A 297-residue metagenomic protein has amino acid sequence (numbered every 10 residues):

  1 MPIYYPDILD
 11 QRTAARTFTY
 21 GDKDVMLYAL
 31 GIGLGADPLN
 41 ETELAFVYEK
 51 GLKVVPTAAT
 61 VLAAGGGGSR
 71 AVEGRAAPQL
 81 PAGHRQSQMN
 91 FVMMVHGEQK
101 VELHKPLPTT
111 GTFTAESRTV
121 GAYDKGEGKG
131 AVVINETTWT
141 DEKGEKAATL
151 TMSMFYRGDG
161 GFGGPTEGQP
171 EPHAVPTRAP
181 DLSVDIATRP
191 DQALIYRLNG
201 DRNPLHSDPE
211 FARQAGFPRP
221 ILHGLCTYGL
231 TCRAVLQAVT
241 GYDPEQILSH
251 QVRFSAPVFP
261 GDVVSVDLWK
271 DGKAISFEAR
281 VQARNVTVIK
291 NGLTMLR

Functional and structural regions predicted by a protein language model:
M1-A14, M94-V184, V258-G261, S265-R297: HotDog/MaoC-like acyl-thioester-processing domains
M1-T112, T294: Hydrophobic, proline/glycine-rich low-complexity stretches
P2-V47, G51, E167-T227, A234-Q237: A contiguous, surface-exposed recognition patch within enzymatic or periplasmic domains that forms
Y5-D7, L39, V72-A82, M93-G97 (+6 more regions): A short linear-motif detector with a strong N-terminal bias
I8-L9, P81, S87, T140 (+3 more regions): General secondary-structure edge motif
R12, K23, G35, T42 (+16 more regions): Surface-exposed loop/turn and secondary-structure junction residues enriched for glycine/proline
A82-H84, M89, D181, D208 (+1 more regions): Hydrophobic alpha-helical segments with strong N-terminal bias
E210-V288, R297: Catalytic-pocket segment enriched in acidic/His residues
